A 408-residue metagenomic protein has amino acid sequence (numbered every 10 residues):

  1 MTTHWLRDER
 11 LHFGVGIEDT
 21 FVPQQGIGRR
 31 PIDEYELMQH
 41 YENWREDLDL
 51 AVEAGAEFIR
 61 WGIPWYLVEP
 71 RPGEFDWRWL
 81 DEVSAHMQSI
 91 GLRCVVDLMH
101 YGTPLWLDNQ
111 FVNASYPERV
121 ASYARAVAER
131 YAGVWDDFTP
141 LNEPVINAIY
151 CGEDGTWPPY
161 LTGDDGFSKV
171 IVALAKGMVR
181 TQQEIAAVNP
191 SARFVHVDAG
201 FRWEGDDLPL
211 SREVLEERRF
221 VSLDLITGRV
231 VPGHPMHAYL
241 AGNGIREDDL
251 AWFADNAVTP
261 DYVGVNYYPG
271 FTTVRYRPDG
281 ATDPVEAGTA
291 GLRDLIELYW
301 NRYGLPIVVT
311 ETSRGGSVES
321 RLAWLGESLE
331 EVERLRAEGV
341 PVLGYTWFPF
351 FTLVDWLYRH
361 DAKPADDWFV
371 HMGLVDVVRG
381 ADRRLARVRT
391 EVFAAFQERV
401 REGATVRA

Functional and structural regions predicted by a protein language model:
M1-G55: N-terminal carbohydrate-binding accessory modules
T2-G14, S84-S320, E330-A408: Active-site region of glycoside hydrolase catalytic domains
P23, I59-W61, L67-R71, T103-W106: Short active-site-adjacent helix-start/loop capping segments
R30-D33, E69, G280-A281: Short, basic, glycine/proline-bearing loop/turn elements
Y35-A54, R71-H86, I90, S115-S122 (+1 more regions): Aromatic- and glycine-enriched glycan-recognition loops and surfaces that form the carbohydrate-binding subsites
L37-P64, N256-G264, L298: Catalytic domains of carbohydrate-active enzymes, especially glycoside hydrolases
E57-L67, R93-D97, V308: Short, well-structured secondary-structure segments
G73, W77, E319-L325: Conserved strand-to-helix beginnings and helix N-cap segments that scaffold or border functional pockets
